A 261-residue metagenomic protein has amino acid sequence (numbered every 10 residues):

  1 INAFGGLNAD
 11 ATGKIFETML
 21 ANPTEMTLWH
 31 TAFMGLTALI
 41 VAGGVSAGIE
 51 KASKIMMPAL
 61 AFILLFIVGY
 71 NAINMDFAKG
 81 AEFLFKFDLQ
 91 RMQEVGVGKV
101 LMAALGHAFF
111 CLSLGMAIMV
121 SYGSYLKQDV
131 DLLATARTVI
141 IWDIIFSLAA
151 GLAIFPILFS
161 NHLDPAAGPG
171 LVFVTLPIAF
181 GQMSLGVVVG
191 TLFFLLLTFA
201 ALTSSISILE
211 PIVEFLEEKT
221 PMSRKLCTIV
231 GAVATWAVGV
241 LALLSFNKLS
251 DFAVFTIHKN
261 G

Functional and structural regions predicted by a protein language model:
I1-A3, W29-G43, P58-N71, A153-F155 (+2 more regions): Hydrophobic core segments of alpha-helical transmembrane domains in multi-pass membrane transport and ion-translocation
I1-S46, D76-M102, P169-F173, N247-G261: Inter-helical loop and helix-membrane interface segments of multi-pass membrane transporters/permeases
N2-G5, A47-E50, Y70-F77, S124-K127 (+3 more regions): Juxtamembrane transmembrane-helix termini
F33-I55, S121-D129, S205, V213-P221: Membrane-water interface regions at transmembrane-helix termini and the short interhelical loops of multi-pass membrane
E50, K54-L202, I206, L226-C227: Membrane-embedded translocation segments of transport machinery
W142-L148, V187, F199-L202, L216-F252: Loop-to-transmembrane helix boundary motifs in multi-pass membrane proteins
P177, E210-V213: Predominant activation on well-ordered alpha-helical scaffold segments within soluble catalytic domains
